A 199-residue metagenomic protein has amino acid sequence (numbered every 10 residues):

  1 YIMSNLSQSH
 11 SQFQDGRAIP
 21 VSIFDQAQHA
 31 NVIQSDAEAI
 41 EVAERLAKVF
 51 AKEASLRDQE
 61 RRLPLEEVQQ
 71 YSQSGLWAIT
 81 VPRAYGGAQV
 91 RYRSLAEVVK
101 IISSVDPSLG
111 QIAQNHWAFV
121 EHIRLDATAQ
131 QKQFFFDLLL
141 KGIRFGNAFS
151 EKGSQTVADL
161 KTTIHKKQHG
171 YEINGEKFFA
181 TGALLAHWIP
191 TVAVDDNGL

Functional and structural regions predicted by a protein language model:
I2-Q114: Amphipathic, small/basic residue-rich leader segments at the start of a protein or domain
F13-Q14, Q168, D196: Intrinsically disordered, low-complexity segments enriched in small/polar residues
L65-Q73, I79-E176, T181: Glycine-rich flavin
F179-L199: A short core secondary-structure module
